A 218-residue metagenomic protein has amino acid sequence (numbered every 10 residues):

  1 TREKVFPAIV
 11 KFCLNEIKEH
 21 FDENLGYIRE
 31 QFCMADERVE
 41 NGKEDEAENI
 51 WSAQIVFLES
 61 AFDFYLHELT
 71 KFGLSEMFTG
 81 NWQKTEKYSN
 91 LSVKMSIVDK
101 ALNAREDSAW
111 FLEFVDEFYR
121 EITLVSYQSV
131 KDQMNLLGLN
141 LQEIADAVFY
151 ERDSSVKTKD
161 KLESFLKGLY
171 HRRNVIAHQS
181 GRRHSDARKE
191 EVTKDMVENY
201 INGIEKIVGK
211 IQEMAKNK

Functional and structural regions predicted by a protein language model:
T1-V56, E68, G80-N81, T85-S89: Charged alpha-helical initiation segments
V10, D186-A187: Glycine- and acidic
C13, I17, N24, Q31 (+7 more regions): Alpha-helical structural motif
K18, E44-S60, K159, L166 (+2 more regions): Short, charged/polar micro-motifs that form catalytic or ligand-binding hotspots
H20-E23, Y27, M34, A53 (+7 more regions): Charged, amphipathic alpha-helical oligomerization/scaffolding segments
C33, E37, D63-L74, H171-S185 (+1 more regions): Charged/polar positions within long, soluble alpha-helices
F57-L58, Y65-K159, L166: Helix-loop junctions and short alpha-helical segments
L136-V175, K189-K218: Amphipathic, Lys/Arg-enriched alpha-helical patches that create a basic surface for binding polyanionic ligands
